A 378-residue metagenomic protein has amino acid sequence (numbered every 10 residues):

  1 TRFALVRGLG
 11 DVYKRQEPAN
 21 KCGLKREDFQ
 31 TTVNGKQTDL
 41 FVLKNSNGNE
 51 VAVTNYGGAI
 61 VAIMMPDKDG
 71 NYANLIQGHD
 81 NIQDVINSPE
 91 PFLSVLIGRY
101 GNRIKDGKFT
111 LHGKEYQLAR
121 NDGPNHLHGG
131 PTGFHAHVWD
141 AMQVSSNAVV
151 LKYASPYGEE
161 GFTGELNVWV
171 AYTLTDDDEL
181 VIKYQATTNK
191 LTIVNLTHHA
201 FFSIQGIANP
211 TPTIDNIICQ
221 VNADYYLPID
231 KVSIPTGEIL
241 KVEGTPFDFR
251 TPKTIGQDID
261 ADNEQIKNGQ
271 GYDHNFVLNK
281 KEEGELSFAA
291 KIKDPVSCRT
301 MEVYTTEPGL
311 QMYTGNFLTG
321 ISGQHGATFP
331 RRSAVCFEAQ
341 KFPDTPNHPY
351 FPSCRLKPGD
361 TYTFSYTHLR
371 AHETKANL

Functional and structural regions predicted by a protein language model:
T1-Y13, H368, K375-L378: Single conserved hydrophobic/aromatic residue that forms the stacking wall/gate of nucleotide- or nucleobase-binding
R15-N49, N55-S365, L369-R370: An exposed, glycine/acidic-rich loop-and-rim segment of catalytic or binding clefts
